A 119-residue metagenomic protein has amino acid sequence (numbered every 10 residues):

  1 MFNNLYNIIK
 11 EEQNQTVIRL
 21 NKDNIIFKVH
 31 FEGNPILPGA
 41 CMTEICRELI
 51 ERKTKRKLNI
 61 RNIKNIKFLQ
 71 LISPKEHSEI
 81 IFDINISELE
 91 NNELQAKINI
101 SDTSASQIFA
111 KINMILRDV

Functional and structural regions predicted by a protein language model:
M1-L37: Catalytic strand-loop segment that frames the active site of acyl-thioester-processing enzymes
F2, T16-I18, F68, I72-P74 (+2 more regions): A glycine-rich (often HGG/GG-containing) alpha/beta subdomain
N7, N62-N65, K111: Extracellular/lumenal ectodomain signal focusing on beta-strand-rich modules and carbohydrate-recognition contexts
E11-Q15, C41, E79-I81: Intrinsic-disorder/low-complexity, polar/charged segments enriched in Ser/Thr/Lys/Arg/Asp/Glu/Gln
L20-K22, Q70, E88, D118: Non-catalytic surface loops within mature trypsin-like serine protease
I36-N59: Active-site helix/loop of acyl-thioester processing domains in fatty-acid/polyketide metabolism, spanning hotdog-fold
N62-I81, N85-N91: Active-site beta-strand->loop segment that positions catalytic residues and contacts the acyl thioester
N85-V119: HotDog/MaoC-like acyl-thioester-processing domains
